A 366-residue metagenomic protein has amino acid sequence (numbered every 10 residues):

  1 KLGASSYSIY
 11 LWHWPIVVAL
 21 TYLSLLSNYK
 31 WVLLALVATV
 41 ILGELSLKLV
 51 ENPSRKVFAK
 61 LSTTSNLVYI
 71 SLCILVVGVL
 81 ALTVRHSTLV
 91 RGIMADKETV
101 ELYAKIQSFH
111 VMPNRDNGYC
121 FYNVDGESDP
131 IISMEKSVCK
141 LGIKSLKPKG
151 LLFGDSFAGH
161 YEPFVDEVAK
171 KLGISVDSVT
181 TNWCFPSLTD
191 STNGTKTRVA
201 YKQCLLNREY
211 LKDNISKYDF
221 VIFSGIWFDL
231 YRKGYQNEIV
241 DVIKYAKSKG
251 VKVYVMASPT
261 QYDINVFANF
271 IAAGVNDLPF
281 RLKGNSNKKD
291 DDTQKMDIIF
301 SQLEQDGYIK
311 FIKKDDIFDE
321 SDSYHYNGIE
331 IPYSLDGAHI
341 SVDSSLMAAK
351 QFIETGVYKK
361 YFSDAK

Functional and structural regions predicted by a protein language model:
K1-Y7, F58-T63: Membrane-interface segments at loop-to-transmembrane junctions
L2-S24: Kinked, hydrophobic transmembrane alpha-helices enriched for aromatic residues and small/kink-inducing positions
A4-Y7, L34, A38: Internal alpha-helical transmembrane segments of multi-pass membrane proteins, especially GPCRs
W14-V17, W31, A35: Membrane-embedded glycan transfer/ligation machinery that uses polyprenyl lipid-linked sugar donors/oligosaccharides
T21, L25-V32, V40-E44, K48 (+1 more regions): Extracellular/periplasmic envelope-modification machinery, especially enzymes that add or remove acyl/ester groups on
